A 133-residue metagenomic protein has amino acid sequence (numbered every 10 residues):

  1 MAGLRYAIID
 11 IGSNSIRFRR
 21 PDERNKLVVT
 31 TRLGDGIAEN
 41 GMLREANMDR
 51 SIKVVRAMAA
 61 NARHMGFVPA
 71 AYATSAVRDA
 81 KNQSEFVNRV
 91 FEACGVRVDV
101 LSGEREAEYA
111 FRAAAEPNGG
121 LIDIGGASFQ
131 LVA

Functional and structural regions predicted by a protein language model:
M1-A2, D99-L121: Conserved phosphate-binding catalytic cores of ATP/NTP-utilizing and phosphoryl-transfer enzymes
A2, N14-A46: Short glycine-rich, Thr/Ser-proximal phosphate-binding strand/loop in the N-terminal lobe of ATP-dependent enzymes
Y6-D10, G119-D123: Short glycine-aspartate micro-motif
I16-R20, S128-A133: Short beta-strand scaffold segments in enzyme catalytic cores
D49-N61: Short, well-ordered amphipathic alpha-helical segments that serve as non-catalytic structural scaffolds within diverse
A59-R89: Short beta-strand-loop/turn "lid" adjacent to the catalytic site in phosphate-handling enzymes
A76-V77, G125-S128: Short glycine-rich anion-binding loops that position phosphate/pyrophosphate groups of nucleotides and phosphorylated
A93-C94, P117: Short, structured coil segments at secondary-structure junctions
